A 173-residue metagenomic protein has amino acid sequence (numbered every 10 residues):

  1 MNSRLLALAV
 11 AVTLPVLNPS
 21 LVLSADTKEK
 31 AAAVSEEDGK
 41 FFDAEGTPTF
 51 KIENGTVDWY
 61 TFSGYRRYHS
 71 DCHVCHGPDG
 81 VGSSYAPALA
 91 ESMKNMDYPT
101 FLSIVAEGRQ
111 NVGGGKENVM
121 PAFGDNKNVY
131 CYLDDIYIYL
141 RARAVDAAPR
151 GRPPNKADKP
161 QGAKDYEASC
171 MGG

Functional and structural regions predicted by a protein language model:
M1-L8: Bacterial N-terminal signal peptides that target proteins for export
V22-T27: Boundary at the C-terminal end of the N-terminal hydrophobic targeting segment
K28-F50, D58, G115-G173: Flexible coil segments in periplasmic/lumen-exposed cytochrome c-class electron-transfer proteins
F41, V57-P78, S103-E107, G162 (+1 more regions): Sequence/structural segment immediately N-terminal to covalent heme-attachment motifs in c-type and related
W59, S63, R67, S84 (+2 more regions): Extracytoplasmic/secreted proteins, especially bacterial periplasmic and envelope-associated proteins
H69, H73, G77, K94 (+2 more regions): Sec-exported extracytoplasmic/periplasmic mature domains
G80-E107, V119-N126: Gly/Gly-Pro-rich "capping" loops immediately C-terminal to redox-active cysteine motifs in periplasmic/lumenal
